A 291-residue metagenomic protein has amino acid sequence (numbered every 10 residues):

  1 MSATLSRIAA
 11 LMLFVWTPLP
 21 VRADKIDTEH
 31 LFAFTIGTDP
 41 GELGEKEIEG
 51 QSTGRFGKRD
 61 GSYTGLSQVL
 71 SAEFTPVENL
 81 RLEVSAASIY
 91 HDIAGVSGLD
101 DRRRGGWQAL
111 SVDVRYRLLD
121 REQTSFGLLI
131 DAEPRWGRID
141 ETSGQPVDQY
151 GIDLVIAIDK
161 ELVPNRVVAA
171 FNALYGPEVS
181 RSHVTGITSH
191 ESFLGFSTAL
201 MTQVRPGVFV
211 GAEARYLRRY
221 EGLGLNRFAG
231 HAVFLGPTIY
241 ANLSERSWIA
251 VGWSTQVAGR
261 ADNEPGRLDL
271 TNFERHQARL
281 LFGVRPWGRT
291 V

Functional and structural regions predicted by a protein language model:
M1-E29, G288-V291: Cleavable N-terminal export/targeting peptides
A23-V291: Transmembrane beta-barrel domains of Gram-negative outer membranes and organellar outer membranes
